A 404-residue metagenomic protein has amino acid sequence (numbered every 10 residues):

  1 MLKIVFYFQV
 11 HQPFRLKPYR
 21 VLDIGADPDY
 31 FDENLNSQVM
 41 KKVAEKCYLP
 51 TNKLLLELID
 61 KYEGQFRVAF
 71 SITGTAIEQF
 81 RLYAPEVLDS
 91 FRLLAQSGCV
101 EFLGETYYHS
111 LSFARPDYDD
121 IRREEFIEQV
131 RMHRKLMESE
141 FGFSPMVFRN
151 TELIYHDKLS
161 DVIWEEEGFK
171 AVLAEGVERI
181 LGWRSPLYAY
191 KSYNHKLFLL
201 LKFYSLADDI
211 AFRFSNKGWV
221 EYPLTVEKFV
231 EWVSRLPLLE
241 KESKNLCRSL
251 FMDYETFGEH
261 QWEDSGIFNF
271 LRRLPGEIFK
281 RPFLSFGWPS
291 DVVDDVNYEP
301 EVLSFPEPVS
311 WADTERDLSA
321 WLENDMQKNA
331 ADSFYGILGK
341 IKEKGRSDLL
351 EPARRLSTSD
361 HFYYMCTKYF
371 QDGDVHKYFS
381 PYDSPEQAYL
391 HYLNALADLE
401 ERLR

Functional and structural regions predicted by a protein language model:
L2-L49, D60, L187-L197, L201-Y204 (+3 more regions): Active-site and substrate-binding clefts of carbohydrate-active enzymes
K3-F8, F14-P116, M146-R149, K170-E175 (+1 more regions): Short, well-structured secondary-structure segments
K17-Y19, Q79-A84, F113-Y118, L153-W164 (+4 more regions): A short acidic (Asp/Glu
A44-T51, R122-V130, I210, G218-F229 (+1 more regions): Phosphate/oxyanion-binding active-site loops and adjacent basic polyanion-contact surfaces
N52-L56, L88-R92, I127-M137, S160 (+3 more regions): Generic structural signal for well-ordered alpha-helices, preferentially at hydrophobic/aromatic core positions
I72-T151, H195-S215, N245, Y254 (+1 more regions): Metal-dependent polysaccharide deacetylase catalytic core of the NodB/CE4 family, i.e., the active-site-bearing domain
A76, L159, I163-E240: Noncatalytic carbohydrate-binding groove/subsite architecture in carbohydrate-active enzymes
E128-P186, T256-L274: Catalytic domains of cell-wall/extracellular-matrix polysaccharide-remodeling enzymes, centered on de-N-acetylation
